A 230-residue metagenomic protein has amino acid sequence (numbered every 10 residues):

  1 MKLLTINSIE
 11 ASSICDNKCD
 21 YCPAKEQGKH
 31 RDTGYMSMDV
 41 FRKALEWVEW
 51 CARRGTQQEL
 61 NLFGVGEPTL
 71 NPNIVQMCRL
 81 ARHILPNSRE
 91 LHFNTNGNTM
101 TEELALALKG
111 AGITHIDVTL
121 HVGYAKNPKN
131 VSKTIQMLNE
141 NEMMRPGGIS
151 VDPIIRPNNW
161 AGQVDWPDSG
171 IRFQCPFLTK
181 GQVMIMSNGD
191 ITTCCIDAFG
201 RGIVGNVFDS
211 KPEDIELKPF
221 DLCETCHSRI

Functional and structural regions predicted by a protein language model:
M1-H115: Conserved alpha-helical substructure of the radical SAM core
L3-S8, G162-I230: Accessory C-terminal segments flanking Radical SAM cores
I14-D16, Q27-K29, P68, N98-M100 (+5 more regions): Short, solvent-exposed loop/turn segments at secondary-structure junctions
D20, F41, N71, S150-I154 (+1 more regions): General alpha-helical segment detector with a strong preference for membrane-spanning helices and helix-boundary regions
D20-C22, I74, L104-A105, P128-V131 (+3 more regions): Short aromatic-enriched loop/helix-cap "lid" or pocket-rim segments at secondary-structure transitions that line
E26, W47-V48, G112-H115, L138-N141 (+3 more regions): Alpha-helix boundary/capping residues
G55, P86-S88, M144, F199 (+1 more regions): Short, well-ordered coil/turn elements that cap or connect secondary structure elements
N71-G181, M186: Conserved AdoMet/S-adenosylmethionine-binding subsite of the radical SAM
